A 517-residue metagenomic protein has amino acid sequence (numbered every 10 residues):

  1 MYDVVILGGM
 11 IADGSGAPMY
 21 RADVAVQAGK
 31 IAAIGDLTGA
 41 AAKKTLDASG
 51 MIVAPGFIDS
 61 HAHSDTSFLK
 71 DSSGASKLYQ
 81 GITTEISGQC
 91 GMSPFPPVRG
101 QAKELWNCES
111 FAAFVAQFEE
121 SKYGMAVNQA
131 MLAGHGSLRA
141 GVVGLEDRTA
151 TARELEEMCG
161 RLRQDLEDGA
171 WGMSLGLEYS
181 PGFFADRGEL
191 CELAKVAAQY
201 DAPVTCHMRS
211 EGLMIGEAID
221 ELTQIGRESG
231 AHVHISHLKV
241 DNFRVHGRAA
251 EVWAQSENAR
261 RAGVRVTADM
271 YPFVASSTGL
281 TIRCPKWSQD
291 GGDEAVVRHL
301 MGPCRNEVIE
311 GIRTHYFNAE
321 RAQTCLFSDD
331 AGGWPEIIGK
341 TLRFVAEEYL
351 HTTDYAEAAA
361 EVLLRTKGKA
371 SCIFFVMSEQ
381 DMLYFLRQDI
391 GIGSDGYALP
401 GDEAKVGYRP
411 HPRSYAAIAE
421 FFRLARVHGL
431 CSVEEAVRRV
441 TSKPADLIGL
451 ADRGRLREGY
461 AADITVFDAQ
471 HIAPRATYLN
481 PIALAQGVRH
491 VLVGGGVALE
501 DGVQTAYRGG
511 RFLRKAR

Functional and structural regions predicted by a protein language model:
M1-G56, P474: Histidine-rich, glycine-flanked metal-binding segment
Y2-I6, G39-G88, V493, R517: Replace "His-x-His-based motif
G9, V24, G29, G50 (+13 more regions): Divalent metal-coordination and catalytic microenvironments
A12-D23, R343, K369-M382, S432-V437 (+1 more regions): Acidic, glycine-enriched loop/beta-strand segments at the rims of small-molecule binding/catalytic pockets
C90-P97, A102-E228: Hydrophobic, small-residue-rich alpha-helical packing segments that form membrane-like cores
M125-A152, M158-Y179, H232, H237-G429: Active-site neighborhoods of metal-dependent hydrolases
E221-G230, H411-A416, P481, A485: Flexible glycine/proline-rich, aromatic-decorated loop/lid segments
R298-G302, L383-I390, S394-D395, L399-P400 (+2 more regions): C-terminal cap of metal-dependent C-N hydrolases
